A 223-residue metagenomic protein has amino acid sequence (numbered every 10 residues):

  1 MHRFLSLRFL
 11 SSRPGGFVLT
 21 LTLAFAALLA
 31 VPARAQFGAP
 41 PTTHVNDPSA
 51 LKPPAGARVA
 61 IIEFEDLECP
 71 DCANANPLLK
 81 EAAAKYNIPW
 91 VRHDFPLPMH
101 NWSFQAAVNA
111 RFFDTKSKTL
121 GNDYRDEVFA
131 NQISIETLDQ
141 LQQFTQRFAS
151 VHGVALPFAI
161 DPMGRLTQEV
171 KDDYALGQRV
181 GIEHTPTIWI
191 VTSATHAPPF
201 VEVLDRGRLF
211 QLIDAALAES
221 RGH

Functional and structural regions predicted by a protein language model:
M1-R13: N-terminal secretory signal peptides that target proteins for export/translocation
G16-L28: Bacterial N-terminal signal peptides
V31-A35: Sec/Tat signal peptide C-region and signal peptidase I cleavage site
Q36-H44, L138-Q142: Periplasmic c-type cytochrome electron-transfer domains
P41-V59: A short beta-strand-turn-helix
P53-G56, A83-K85, W102, R179-H184: Extracellular/periplasmic catalytic domains that process cell-envelope and extracellular macromolecules
I62, L67, A73-F148, A215: Structural alpha/beta surface segment adjacent to cysteine/selenocysteine redox centers across thiol/disulfide enzymes
Q146-H223: C-terminal cap of thioredoxin/glutaredoxin-like
